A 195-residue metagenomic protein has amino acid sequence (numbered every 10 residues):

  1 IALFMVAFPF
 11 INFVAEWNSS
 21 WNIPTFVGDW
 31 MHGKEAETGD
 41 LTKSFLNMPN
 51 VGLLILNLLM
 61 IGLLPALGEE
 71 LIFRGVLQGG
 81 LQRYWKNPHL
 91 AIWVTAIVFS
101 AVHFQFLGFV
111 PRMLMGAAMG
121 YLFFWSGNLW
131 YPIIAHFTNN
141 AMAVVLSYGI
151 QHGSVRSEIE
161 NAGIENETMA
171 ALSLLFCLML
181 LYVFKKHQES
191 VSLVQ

Functional and structural regions predicted by a protein language model:
I1-A2, I55, L59, H89-V94 (+3 more regions): Hydrophobic alpha-helical transmembrane segments
I1-L64: Juxtamembrane helix-loop-helix connectors linking adjacent transmembrane helices in multi-pass membrane enzymes
F8-T25, E69-L77, Q105, P111: Transmembrane alpha-helix/helix-exit interface in multi-pass inner-membrane proteins
L54-L81, C177-H187: Transmembrane alpha-helical segments in integral membrane proteins
I61, P65-A66, N87-H103: Small-polar-interrupted transmembrane alpha-helices in polytopic inner-membrane proteins
G68-V94, Y121-N128: Membrane-interface helix/loop boundary segments of multi-pass membrane proteins
S100-F104, G108-A162: Functionally important transmembrane alpha-helices
F137-Q195: C-terminal membrane module of polytopic membrane proteins
